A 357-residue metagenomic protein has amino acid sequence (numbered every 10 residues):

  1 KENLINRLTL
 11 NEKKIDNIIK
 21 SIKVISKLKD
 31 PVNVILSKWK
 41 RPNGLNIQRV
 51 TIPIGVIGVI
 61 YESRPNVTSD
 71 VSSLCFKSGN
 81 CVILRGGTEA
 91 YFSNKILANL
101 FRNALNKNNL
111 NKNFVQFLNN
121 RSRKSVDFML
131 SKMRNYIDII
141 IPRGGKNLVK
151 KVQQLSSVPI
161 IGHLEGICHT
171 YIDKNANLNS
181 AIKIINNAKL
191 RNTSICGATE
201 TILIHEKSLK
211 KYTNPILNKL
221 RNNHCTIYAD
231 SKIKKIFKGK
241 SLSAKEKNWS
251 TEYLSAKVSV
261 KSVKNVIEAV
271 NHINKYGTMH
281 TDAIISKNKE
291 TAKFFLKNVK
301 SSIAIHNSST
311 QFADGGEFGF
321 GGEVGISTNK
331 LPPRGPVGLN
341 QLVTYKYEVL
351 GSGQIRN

Functional and structural regions predicted by a protein language model:
K1-I47: N-terminal Rossmann-like NAD(P)+-binding subdomain of aldehyde/semialdehyde dehydrogenases
I25-K29, L100-N108, M129-K132, L155-P159 (+8 more regions): Change "in soluble alpha/beta enzymes" to "in soluble alpha/beta proteins
K27, N33-N179: Rossmann-like NAD(P) dinucleotide-binding subdomain of oxidoreductase/dehydrogenase enzymes
G55, D138, E200, D282 (+1 more regions): Conserved acidic residues
S63-N66, D70-C81, K107, V149-S255 (+1 more regions): ALDH superfamily catalytic-core signature
N108-V115, N192-A198, T226-K232, T281-K287 (+1 more regions): Flexible, glycine/charged-enriched surface loops at secondary-structure junctions
K245-N357: Conserved C-terminal structural/oligomerization subdomain of aldehyde/semialdehyde dehydrogenase
